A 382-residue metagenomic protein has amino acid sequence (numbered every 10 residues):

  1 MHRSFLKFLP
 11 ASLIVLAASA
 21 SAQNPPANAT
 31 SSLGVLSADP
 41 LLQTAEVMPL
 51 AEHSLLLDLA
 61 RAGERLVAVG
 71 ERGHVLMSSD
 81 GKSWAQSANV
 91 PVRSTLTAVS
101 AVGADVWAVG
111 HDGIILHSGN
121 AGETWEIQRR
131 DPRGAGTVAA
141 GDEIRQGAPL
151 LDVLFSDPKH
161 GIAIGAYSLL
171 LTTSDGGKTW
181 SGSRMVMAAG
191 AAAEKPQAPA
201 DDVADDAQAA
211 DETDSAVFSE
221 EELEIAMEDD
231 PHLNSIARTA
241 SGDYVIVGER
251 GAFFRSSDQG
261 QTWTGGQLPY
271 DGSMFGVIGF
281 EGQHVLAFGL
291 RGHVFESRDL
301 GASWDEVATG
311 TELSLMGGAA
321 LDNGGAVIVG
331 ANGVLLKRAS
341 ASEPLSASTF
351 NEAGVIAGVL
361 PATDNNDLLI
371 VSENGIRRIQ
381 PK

Functional and structural regions predicted by a protein language model:
M1-L9: Bacterial N-terminal signal peptides that target proteins for export
A17-S19: N-terminal signal peptide c-region/cleavage motif recognized by signal peptidases
A22-K382: Residue-level hotspots at or immediately adjacent to binding/recognition sites across diverse folds
